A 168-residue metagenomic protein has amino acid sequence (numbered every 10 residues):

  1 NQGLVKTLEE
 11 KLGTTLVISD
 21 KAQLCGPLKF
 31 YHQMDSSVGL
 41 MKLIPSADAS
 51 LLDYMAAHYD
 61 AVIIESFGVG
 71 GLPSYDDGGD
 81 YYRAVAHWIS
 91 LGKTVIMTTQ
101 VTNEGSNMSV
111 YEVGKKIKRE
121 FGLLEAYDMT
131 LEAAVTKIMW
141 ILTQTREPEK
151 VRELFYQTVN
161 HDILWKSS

Functional and structural regions predicted by a protein language model:
N1-G70, S74-Y75, H161-S168: Accessory alpha-helical/coil subdomains and C-terminal extensions that flank or cap enzyme catalytic cores
V69-S168: C-terminal non-catalytic interaction/assembly regions of soluble proteins
